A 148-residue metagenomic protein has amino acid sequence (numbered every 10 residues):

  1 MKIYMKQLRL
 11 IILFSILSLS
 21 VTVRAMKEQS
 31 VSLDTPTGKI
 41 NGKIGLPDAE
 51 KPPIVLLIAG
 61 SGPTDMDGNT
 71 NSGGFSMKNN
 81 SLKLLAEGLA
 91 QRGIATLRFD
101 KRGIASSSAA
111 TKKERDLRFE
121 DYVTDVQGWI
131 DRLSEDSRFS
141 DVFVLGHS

Functional and structural regions predicted by a protein language model:
K2-I12: Bacterial N-terminal signal peptides that target proteins for export
I11-S20: Bacterial N-terminal signal peptides
A25-I54: N-terminal cap/lid segment of alpha/beta-hydrolase-fold proteins
K43, M66-T70, S107-A110: Short, solvent-exposed loop/turn and secondary-structure capping segments
A49-L89: Short, surface-exposed "cap/lid" segments of acyl-processing enzymes
N79-S108: Conserved alpha/beta-hydrolase
S81, E114-E135: Alpha/beta-hydrolase active-site loop
D136-S148: Alpha/beta-hydrolase fold nucleophile elbow
